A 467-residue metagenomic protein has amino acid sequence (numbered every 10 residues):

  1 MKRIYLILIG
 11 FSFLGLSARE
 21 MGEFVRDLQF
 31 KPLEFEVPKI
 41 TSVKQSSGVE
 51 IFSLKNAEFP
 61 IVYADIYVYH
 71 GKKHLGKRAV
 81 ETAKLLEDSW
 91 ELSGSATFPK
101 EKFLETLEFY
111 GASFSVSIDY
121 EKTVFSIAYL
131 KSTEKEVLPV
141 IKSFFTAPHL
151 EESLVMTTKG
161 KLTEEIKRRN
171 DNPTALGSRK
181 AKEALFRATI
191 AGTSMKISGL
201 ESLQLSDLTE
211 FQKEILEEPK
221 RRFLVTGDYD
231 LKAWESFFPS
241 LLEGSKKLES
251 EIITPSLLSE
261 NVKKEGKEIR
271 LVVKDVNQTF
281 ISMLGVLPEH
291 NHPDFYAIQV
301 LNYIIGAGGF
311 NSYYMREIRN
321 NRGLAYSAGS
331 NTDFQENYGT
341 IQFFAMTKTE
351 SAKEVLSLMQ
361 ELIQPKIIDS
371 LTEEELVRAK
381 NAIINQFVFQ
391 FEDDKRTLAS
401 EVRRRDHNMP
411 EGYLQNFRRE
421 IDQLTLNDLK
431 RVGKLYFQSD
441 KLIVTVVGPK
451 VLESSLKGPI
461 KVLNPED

Functional and structural regions predicted by a protein language model:
I4-F13: Sec-dependent N-terminal signal peptides
R19-E23, F103-E214, L257, E375-K395 (+1 more regions): Acidic/histidine-enriched segments that form metal/cofactor-coordinating and catalytic pocket/exosite environments
R19-L28, A188-A191, M195, E217-E289 (+1 more regions): An aromatic/glycine/proline-enriched structural segment found at the starts of mature extracellular/organellar domains
R19-P32, R221-D228, S236, S259-E260 (+2 more regions): C-terminal regions of mature proteins
D65-I127, D171, I190-S194, G308-L324: M16/MPP (pitrilysin/insulinase) zinc-metallopeptidase core fold and M16-derived inactive scaffolds
K72, S282-V286, G306-T347: A structural supersecondary motif
L92-F98, A128-K159, G308-G309, G329 (+2 more regions): M16/insulysin-pitrilysin zinc metalloprotease superfamily fold
K161-K180, E260-T279, R316-A325, D369-R419 (+1 more regions): Short acidic/His-enriched helical or mixed secondary-structure segments at domain edges of catalytic enzymes and some
